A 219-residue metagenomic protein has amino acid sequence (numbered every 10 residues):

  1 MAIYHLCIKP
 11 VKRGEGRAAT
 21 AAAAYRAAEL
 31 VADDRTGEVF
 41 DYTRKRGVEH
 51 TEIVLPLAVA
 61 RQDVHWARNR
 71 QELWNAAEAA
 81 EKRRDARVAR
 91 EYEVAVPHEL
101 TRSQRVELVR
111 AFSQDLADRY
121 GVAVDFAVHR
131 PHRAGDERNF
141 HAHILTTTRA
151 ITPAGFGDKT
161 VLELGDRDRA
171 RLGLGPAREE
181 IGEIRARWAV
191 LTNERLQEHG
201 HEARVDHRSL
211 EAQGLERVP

Functional and structural regions predicted by a protein language model:
M1-P219: N-terminal nicking endonuclease/strand-transfer module with a His-rich metal-binding environment and a catalytic Tyr
